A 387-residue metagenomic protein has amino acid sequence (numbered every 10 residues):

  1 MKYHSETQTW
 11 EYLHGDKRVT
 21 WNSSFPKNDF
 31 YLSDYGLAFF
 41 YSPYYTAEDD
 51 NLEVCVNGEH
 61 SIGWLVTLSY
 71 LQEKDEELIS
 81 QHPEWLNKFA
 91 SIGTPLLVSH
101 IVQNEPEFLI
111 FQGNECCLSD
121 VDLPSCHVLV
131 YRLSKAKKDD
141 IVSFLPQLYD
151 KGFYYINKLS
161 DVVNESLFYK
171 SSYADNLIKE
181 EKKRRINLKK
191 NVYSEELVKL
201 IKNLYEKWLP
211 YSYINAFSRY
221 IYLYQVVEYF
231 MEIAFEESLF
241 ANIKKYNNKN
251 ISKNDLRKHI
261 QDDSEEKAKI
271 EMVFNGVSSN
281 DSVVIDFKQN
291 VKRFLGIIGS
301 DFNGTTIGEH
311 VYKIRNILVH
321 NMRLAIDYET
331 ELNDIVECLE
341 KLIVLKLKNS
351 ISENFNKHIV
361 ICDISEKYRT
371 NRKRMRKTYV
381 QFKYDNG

Functional and structural regions predicted by a protein language model:
M1, Q8, K288-V360: Charge-enriched, short contiguous segments at helix-coil
K2-I214, Y229, N333-N386: Charged, non-catalytic interaction/linker regions at domain boundaries that couple catalytic cores to substrate
V130-K135, I186-N191, N242, N254-H259 (+1 more regions): Charged, low-complexity surface segments at secondary-structure and domain boundaries
L197-L204, W208-M272: The feature marks a conserved, polyanion-engaging helical scaffold used by nucleic-acid processing enzymes and innate
F230, A234, S264, S278-D281 (+3 more regions): Alpha-helix capping/termination and helix-coil
F235-S238, I251, S282, L347 (+2 more regions): Residue-level signal for secondary-structure boundary elements
Y246-N254, E265-V277, N354-E366, T378-G387: Short, surface-exposed, charge-dense and proline/glycine-enriched linear segments
Y246-T305: Flexible secondary-structure boundary motifs
